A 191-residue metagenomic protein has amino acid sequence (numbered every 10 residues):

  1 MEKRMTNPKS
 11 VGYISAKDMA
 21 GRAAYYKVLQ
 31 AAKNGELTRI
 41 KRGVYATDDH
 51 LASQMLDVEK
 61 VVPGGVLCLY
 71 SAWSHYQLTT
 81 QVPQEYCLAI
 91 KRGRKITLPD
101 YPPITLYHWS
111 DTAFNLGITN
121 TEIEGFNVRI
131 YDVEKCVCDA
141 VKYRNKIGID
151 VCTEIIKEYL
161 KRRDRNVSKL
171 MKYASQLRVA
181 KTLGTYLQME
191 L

Functional and structural regions predicted by a protein language model:
M1-E2, E134: Short, leucine-enriched amphipathic alpha-helices that occur as contiguous helical runs
E2-S10: Positively charged, polyanion-binding regions of nucleic-acid-associated proteins
S10-D18, A32, V44-L191: Nucleic-acid-binding surface
A20-K33: Short amphipathic alpha-helical interaction segments
A24, E36-L37, L78: Short aromatic/hydrophobic-glycine micro-motifs
N34-R42: A short, conserved structural fragment
